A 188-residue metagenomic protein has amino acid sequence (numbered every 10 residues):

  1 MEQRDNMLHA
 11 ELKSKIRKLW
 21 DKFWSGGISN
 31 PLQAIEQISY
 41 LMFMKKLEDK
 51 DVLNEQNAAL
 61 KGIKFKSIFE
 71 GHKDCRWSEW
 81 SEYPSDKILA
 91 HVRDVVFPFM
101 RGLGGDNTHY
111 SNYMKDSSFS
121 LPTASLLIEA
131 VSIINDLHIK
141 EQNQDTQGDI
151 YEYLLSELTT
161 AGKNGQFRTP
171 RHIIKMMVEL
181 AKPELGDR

Functional and structural regions predicted by a protein language model:
M1-L185: Non-catalytic, mostly N-terminal accessory regions of nucleic-acid modification and defense proteins
